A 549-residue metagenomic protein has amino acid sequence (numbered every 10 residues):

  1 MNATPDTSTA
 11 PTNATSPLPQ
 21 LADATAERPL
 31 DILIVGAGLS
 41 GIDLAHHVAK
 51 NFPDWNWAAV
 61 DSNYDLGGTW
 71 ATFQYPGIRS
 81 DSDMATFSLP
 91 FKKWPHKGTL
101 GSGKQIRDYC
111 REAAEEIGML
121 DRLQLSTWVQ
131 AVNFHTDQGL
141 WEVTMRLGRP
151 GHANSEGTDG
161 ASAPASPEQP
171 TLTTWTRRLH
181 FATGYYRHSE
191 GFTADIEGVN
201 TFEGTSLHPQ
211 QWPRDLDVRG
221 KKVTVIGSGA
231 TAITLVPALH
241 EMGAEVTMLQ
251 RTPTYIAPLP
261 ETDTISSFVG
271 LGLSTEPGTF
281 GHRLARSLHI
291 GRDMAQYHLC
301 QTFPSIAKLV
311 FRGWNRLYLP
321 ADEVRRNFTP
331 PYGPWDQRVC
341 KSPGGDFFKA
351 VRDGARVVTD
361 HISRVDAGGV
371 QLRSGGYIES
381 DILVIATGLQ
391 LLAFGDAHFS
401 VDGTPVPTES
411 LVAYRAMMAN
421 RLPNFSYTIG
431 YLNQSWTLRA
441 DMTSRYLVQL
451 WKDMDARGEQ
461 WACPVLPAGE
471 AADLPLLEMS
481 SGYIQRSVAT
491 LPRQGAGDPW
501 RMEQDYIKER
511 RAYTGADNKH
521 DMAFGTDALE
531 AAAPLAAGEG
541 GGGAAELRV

Functional and structural regions predicted by a protein language model:
T4-A37, I42-T69, G101-T224, S228-A230 (+4 more regions): Flavin (primarily FAD) cofactor-binding/catalytic cores of flavoenzymes
L33-P53, E241, L273-L288, S374-T387 (+3 more regions): Short, charge-rich amphipathic segments
S62-E112, R251-D322: Glycine-rich active-site loop/strand segments that organize a redox cofactor
D81-D83, A393, A419, L477: A short, structural micro-pattern
F91-K92, F328-P334, P464-A468: Short linear capping/connector segments at secondary-structure termini
A232, Y255-P258, F268, H282-S287 (+1 more regions): C-terminal, flexible cofactor-proximal segment of oxidoreductases
L299-A307, L422, D505, E509: Short, solvent-exposed helix-helix connector turns and helix-capping sites enriched in acidic/polar residues
